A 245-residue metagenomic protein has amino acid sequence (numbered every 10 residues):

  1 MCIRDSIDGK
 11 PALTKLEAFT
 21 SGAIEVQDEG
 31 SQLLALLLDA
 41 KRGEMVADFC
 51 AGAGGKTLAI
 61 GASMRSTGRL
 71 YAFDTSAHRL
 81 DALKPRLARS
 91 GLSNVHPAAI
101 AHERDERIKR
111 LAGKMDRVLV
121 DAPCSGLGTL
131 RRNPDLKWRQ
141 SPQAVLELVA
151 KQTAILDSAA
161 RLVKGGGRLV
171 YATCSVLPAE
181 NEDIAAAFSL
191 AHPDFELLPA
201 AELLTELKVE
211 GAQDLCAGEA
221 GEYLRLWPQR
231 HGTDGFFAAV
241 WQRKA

Functional and structural regions predicted by a protein language model:
R4-A245: S-adenosylmethionine
